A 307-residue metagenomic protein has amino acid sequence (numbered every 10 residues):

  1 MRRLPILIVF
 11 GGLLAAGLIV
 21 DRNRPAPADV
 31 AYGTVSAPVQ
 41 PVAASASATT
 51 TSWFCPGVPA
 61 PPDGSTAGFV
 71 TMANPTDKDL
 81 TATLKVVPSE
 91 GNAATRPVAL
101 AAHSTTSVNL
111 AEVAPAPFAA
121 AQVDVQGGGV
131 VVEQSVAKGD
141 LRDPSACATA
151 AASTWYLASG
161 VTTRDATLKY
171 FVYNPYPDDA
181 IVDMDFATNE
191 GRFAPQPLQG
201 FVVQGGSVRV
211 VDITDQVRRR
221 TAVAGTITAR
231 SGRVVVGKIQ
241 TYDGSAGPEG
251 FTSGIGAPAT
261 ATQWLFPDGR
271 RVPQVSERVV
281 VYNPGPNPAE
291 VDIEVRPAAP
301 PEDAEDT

Functional and structural regions predicted by a protein language model:
R3-N23, A82, V123, G225-I227 (+1 more regions): Hydrophobic alpha-helical membrane segments, chiefly transmembrane helices and signal peptide h-regions, characterized
P5-G11, A16-F69, V130-P175, R233-G285: Conserved functional hotspot residues at active sites or interaction interfaces
Y32-Q40, V87-Q122, G191-R220, A224 (+1 more regions): Intrinsically disordered, low-complexity Pro/Gly/Ser/Thr-rich segments with frequent PxxP/GP/PP motifs and embedded
P38-V39, A60-G64, T71-A101, T106 (+3 more regions): Post-signal-peptide, soluble extracytosolic/periplasmic N-terminal scaffold domains of envelope/secretory systems
F69, A73-N92, D124-Q126, V172-A194 (+2 more regions): Short acidic, flexible loop segments centered on an aromatic residue
L84-K85, R96, V132-K138, D143-S145 (+6 more regions): Short, tandemly repeated low-complexity microdomains enriched for cysteine and small residues
S104-P144, R209-V210, Q216-A246: Hydrophobic, ordered structural segments
A152-D243, W264-P267: Solenoidal tandem-repeat scaffolds enriched in leucines and small polar residues
